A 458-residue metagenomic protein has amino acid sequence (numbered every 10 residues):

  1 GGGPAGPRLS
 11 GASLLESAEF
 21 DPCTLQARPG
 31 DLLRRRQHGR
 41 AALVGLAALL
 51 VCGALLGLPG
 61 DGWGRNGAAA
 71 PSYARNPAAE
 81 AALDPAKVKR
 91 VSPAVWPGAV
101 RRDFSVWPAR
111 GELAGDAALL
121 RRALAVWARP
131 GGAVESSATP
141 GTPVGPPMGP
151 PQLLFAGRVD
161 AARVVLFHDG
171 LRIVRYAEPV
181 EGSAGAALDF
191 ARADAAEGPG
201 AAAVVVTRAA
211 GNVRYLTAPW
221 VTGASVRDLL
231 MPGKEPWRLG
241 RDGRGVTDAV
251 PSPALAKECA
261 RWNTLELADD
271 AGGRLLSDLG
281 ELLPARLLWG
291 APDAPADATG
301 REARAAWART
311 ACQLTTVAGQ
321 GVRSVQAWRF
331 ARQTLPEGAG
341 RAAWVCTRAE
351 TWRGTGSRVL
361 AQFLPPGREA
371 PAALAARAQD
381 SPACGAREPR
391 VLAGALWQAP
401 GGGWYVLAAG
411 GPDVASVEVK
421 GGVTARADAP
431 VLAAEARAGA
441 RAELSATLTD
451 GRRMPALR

Functional and structural regions predicted by a protein language model:
G1-R28: N-terminal low-complexity Pro/Gly-rich stretches
S10, G30, R36-H38, A42 (+3 more regions): Small/flexible residues
T24-C52: N-terminal export and membrane-targeting signals
L56-R458: Short, surface-exposed polybasic-aromatic patches that bind anionic ligands, especially phosphate groups
